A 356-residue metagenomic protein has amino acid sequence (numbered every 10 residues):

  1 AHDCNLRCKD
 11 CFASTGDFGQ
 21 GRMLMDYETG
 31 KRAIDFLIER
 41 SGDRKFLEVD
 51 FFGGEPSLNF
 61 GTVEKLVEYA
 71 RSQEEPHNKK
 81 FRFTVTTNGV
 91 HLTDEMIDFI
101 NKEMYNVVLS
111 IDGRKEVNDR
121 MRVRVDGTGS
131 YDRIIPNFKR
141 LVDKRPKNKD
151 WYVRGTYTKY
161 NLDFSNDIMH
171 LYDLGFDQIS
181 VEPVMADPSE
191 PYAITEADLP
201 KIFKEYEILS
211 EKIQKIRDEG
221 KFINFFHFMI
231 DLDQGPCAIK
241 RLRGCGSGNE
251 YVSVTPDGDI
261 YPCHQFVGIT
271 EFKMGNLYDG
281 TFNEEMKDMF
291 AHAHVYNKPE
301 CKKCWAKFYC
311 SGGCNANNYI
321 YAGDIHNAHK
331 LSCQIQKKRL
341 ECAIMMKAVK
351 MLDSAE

Functional and structural regions predicted by a protein language model:
A1-D98, K102-E103: Conserved alpha-helical substructure of the radical SAM core
C11-D17, N148, W305-A306, Y319: Detector for the c-type heme attachment site
F46-D50, K80-T84, N106-V108, D150-R154 (+2 more regions): Structural preference for beta-strand elements that scaffold enzyme active sites
I97-K115, D177-M185: Non-cysteine beta-strand/loop elements that form the S-adenosyl-L-methionine
E116, R120-I135, K139, D143-S247 (+1 more regions): Radical SAM enzyme [4Fe-4S]-AdoMet core and its adjacent flexible, acidic and glycine-rich loops/tails across
T255: Short, acidic, Ser/Thr-enriched surface-loop or helix-capping motifs
V267-E356: Flexible mid-to-C-terminal extensions adjoining Fe-S/redox cofactors in radical SAM and related proteins
